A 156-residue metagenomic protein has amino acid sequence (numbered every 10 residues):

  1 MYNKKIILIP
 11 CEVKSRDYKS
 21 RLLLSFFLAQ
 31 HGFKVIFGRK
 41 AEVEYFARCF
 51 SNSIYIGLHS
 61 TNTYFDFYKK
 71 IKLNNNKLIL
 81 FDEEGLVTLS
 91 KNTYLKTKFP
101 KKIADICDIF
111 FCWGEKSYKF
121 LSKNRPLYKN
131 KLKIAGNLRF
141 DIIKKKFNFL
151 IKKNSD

Functional and structural regions predicted by a protein language model:
Y2-N154: Active-site and donor-binding regions of nucleotide-sugar-utilizing enzymes
